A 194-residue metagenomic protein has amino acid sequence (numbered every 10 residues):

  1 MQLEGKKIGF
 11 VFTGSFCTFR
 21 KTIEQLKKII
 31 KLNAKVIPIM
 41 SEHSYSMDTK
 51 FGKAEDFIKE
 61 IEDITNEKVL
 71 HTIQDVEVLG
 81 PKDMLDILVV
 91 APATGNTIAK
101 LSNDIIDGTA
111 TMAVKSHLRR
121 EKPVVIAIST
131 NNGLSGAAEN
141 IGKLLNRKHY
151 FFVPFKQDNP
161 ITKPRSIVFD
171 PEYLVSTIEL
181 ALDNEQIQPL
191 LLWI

Functional and structural regions predicted by a protein language model:
M1-V124, S129-I194: A cross-family phosphate/adenosyl-ligand binding-site feature
